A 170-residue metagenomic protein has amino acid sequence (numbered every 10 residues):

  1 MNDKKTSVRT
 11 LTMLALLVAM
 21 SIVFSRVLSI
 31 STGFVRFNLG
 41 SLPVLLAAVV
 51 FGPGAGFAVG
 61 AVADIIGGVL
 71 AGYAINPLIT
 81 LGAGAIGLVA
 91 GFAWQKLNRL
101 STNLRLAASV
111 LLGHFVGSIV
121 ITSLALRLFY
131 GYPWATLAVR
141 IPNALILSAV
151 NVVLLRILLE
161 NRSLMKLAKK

Functional and structural regions predicted by a protein language model:
M1-K170: Loop-helix junctions at membrane interfaces
